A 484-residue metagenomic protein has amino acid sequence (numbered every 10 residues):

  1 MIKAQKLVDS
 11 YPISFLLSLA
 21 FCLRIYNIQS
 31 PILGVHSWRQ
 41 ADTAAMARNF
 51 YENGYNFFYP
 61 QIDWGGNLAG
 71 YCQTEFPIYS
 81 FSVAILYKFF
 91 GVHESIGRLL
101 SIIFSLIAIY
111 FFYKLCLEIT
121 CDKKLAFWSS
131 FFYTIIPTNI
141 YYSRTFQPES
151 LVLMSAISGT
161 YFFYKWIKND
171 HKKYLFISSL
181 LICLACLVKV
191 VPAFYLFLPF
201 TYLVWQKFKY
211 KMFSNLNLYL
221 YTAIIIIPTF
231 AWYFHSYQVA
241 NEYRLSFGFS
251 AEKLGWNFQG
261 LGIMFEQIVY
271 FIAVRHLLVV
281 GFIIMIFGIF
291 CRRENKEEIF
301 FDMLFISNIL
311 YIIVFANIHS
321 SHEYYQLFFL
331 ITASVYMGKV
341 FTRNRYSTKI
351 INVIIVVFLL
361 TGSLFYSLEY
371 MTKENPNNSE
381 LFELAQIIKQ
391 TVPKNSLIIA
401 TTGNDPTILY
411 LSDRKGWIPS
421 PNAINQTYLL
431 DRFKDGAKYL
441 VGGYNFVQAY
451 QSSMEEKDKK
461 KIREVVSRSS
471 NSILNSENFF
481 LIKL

Functional and structural regions predicted by a protein language model:
A20-F21, S129-T134, I182, C186 (+1 more regions): Short helix- or helix-capping micro-motifs that position conserved polar/aromatic residues at function-defining sites
I25-Q29, D42-Y71, I78: Extracytosolic helix-loop segments that constitute the early lumenal/periplasmic catalytic or substrate-binding loops
D42-N53, L184, Y195-I299, N308-E323 (+1 more regions): Transmembrane-lumen/periplasm boundary regions of multi-pass, lipid-linked membrane glycan transferases
I96-T120, S158-F162: Transmembrane-helix motifs of polytopic, lipid-linked glycan transferases
L117-K124, G159-L175, A185, F341: Membrane-interface transmembrane helices that cradle and orient dolichyl/undecaprenyl
Y141-L151: Short acidic/glycine- and proline-prone juxtamembrane loop motifs at membrane-interface regions of multi-pass membrane
P192, V340-P376: Transmembrane alpha-helical segments
L196-F197, N378, K389-F433, A437-Q448: Short periplasmic/luminal acceptor-recognition loop of GT-C membrane glycosyltransferases, typified by
